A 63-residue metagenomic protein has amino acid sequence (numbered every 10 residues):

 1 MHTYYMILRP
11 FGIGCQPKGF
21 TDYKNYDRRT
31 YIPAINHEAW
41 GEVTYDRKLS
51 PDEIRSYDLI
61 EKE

Functional and structural regions predicted by a protein language model:
H2, I7-E63: Acidic, low-complexity, intrinsically disordered interaction modules
